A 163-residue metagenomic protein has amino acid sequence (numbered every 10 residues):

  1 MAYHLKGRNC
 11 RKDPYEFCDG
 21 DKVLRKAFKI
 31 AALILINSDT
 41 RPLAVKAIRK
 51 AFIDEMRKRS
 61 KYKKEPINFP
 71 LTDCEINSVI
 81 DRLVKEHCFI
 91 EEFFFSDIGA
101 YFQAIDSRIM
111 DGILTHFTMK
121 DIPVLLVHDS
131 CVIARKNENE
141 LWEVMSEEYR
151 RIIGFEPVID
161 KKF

Functional and structural regions predicted by a protein language model:
M1-F95: Helical catalytic core of nucleic-acid polymerases
K22, S96, A100-Q103, C131: Short, charged/polar micro-motifs that form catalytic or ligand-binding hotspots
A32, P123-R135: Catalytic palm active-site di-aspartate
N37, L114-I122, S146, R150-I153: Hydrophobic alpha-helix feature that most strongly marks membrane-spanning transmembrane helices and their immediate
L43-A44, D121-I122, L126, L141-E143 (+1 more regions): Extended hydrophobic-aromatic, low-complexity segments
A100-M119: Short amphipathic alpha-helix segments
F117, C131-A134, E140: Catalytic phosphate/metal-binding cores of nucleic-acid and nucleotide-processing enzymes, i.e., regions that mediate
E138-F163: Polymerase palm active-site segment centered on the conserved acidic dipeptide of motif C
